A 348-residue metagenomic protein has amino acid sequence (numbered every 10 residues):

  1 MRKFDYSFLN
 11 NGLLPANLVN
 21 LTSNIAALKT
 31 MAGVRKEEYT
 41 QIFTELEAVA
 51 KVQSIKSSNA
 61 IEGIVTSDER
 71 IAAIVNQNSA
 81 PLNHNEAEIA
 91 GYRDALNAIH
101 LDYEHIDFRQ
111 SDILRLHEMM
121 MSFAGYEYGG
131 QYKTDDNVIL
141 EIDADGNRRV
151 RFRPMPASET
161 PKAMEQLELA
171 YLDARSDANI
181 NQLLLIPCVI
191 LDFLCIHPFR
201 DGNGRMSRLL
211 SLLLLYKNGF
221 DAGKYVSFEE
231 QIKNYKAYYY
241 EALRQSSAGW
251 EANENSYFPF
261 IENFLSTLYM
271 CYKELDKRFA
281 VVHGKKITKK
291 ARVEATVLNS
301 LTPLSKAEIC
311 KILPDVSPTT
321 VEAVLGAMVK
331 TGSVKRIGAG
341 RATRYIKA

Functional and structural regions predicted by a protein language model:
M1-A348: FIC/Doc superfamily catalytic core
